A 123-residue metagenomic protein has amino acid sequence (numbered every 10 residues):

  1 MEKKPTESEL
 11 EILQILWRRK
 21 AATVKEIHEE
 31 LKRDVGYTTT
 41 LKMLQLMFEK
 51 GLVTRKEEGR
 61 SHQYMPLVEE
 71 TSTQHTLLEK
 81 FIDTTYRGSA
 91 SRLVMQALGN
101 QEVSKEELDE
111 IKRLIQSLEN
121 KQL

Functional and structural regions predicted by a protein language model:
M1-L13, S117: Short alpha-helical segments that sit at the start of domains
K3-S8, E58-L77: Short, cationic-aromatic polyanion-contact patches
L16-K20: Short helix-to-turn junction characteristic of helix-turn-helix DNA-binding domains, especially the helix
A21-L31: Short acidic, hydrophobic short linear motifs in intrinsically disordered regions
L41-Q45: Short, hydrophobic-biased segments on the C-terminal half of alpha helices that form "recognition helices"
G51: Glycine-centered, phosphate/nucleic-acid-interacting loop/turn motifs that mediate DNA/RNA or nucleotide
R55: Short beta-strand "wing" residues that participate in macromolecule-binding interfaces
L77-N120: Amphipathic alpha-helical dimerization/coiled-coil segments that flank or bridge DNA-binding/regulatory modules
